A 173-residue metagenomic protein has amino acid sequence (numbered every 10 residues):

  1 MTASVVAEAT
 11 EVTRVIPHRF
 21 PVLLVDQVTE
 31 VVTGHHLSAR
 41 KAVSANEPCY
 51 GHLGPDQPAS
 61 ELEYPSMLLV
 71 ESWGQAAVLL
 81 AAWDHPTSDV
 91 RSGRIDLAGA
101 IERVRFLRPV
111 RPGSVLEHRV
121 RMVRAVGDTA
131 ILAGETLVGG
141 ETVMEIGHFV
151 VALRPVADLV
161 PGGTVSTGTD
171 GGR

Functional and structural regions predicted by a protein language model:
T2-V5, V110-R173: HotDog/MaoC-like acyl-thioester-processing domains
A3-V6, A77-E117, M144-I146, V151: Hydrophobic beta-strand-centered segment that forms part of the acyl-chain substrate-binding groove
A7-R19: Short aromatic-glycine motifs in intrinsically disordered, low-complexity regions
E8, P21-L24, L69: Short N-terminal amphipathic alpha-helix/helix-capping patch enriched in small hydrophobics with frequent Ser/Thr
F20-Y64: Catalytic strand-loop segment that frames the active site of acyl-thioester-processing enzymes
D26-T29, E102, L107, R121-V123 (+1 more regions): Conserved positions in beta-strands of structured domains
G54-L80, A98: Compact, glycine-rich, soluble single-domain proteins
